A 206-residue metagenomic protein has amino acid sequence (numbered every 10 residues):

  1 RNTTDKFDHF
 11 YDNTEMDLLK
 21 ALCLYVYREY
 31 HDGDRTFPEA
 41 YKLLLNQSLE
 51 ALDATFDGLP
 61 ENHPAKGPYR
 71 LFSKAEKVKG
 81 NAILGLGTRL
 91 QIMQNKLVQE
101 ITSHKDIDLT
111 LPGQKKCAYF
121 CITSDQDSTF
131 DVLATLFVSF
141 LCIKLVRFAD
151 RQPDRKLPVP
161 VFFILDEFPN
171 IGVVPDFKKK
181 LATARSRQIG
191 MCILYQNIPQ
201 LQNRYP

Functional and structural regions predicted by a protein language model:
R1-I189: P-loop NTPase motor domains
L181-P206: Conserved ATP-driven motor cores of ASCE-family P-loop NTPases powering translocation/secretion/packaging/pilus
